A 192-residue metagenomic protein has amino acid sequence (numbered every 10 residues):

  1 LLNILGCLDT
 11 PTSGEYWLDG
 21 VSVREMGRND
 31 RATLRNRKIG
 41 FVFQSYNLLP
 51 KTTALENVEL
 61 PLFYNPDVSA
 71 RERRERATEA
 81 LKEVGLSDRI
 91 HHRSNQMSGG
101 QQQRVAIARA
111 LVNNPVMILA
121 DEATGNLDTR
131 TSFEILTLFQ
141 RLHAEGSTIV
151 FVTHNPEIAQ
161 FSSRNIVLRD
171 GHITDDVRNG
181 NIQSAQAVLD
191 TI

Functional and structural regions predicted by a protein language model:
L1-L168: ABC family nucleotide-binding domain
H172-I192: Conserved beta-strand-loop-alpha-helix hinge in the C-terminal portion of ABC ATPase nucleotide-binding domains
